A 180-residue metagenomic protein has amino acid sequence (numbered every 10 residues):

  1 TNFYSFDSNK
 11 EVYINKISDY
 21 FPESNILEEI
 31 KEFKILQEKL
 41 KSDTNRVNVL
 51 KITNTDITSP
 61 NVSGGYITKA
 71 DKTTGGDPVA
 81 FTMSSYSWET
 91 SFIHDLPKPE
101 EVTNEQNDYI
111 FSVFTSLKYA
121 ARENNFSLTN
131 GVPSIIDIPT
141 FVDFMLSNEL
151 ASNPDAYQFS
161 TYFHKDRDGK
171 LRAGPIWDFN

Functional and structural regions predicted by a protein language model:
T1-N180: Phosphate/dinucleotide-binding and metal-coordinating scaffold of catalytic cores in nucleotide-dependent enzymes
